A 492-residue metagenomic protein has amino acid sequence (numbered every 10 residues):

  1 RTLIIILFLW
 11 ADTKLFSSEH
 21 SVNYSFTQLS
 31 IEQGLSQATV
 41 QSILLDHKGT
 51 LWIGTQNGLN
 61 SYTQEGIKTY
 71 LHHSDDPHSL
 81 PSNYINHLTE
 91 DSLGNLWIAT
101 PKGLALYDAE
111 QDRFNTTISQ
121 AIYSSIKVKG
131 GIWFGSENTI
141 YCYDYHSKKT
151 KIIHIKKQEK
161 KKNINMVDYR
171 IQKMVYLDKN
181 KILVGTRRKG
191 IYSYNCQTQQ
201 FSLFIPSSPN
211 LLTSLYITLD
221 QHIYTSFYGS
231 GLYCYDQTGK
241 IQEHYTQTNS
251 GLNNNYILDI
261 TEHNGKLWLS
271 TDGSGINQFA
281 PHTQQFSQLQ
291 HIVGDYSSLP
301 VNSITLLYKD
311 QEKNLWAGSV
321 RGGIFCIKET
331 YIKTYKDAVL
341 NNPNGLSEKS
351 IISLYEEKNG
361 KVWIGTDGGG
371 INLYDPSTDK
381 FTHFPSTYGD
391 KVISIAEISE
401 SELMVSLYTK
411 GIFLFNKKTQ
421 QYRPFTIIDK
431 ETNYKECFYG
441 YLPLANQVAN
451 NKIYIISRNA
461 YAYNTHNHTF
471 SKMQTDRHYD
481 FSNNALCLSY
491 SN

Functional and structural regions predicted by a protein language model:
R1-N492: Carboxylate-rich, polar loop motifs that coordinate divalent cations or form catalytic acidic clusters
